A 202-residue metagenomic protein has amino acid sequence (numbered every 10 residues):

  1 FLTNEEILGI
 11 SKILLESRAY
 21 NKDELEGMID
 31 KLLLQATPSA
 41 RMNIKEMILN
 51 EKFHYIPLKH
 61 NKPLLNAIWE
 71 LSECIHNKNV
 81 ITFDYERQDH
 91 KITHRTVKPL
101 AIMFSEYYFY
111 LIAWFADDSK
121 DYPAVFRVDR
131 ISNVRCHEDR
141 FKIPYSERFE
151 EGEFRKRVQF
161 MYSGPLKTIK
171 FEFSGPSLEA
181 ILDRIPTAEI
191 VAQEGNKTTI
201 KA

Functional and structural regions predicted by a protein language model:
L2-E86: Bulky hydrophobic/aromatic content
L8, I81, R95, I169 (+1 more regions): A broad, low-specificity signal marking well-ordered, structured residues that form hydrophobic/aromatic
A36, I75, F104-E106, S132-E138: Short, well-ordered alpha-helical segments in soluble proteins
N66, I92-K98, L166, G195-K197: Short beta-strand-initiation
S72-D117: Loop-centered beta-sheet repeat module
I112-A202: Surface-exposed, charged, gly/pro-rich loop-and-adjacent secondary-structure segments at domain edges
